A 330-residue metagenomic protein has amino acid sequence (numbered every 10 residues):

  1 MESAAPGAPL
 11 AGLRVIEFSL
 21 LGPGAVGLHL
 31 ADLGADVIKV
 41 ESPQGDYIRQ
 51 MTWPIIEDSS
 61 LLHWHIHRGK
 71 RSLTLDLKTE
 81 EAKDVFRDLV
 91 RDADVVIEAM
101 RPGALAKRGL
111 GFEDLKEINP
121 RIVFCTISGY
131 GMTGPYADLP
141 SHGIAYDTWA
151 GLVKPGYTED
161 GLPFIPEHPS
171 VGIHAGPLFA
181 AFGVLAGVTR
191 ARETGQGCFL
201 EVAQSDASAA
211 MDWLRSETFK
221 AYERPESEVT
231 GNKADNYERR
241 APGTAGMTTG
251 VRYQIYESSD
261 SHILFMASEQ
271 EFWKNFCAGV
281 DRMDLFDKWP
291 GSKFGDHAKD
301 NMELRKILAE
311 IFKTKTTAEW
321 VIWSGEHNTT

Functional and structural regions predicted by a protein language model:
M1-Q196: N-terminal helix-loop segment corresponding to the beta1-alpha1 unit of nucleotide/adenylate-binding folds
G24, S60, R87, L178 (+5 more regions): Electropositive phosphate-/nucleotide-binding environments in soluble metabolic enzymes
Q44, G129-G131, Q204-M211, D260-H262 (+1 more regions): Glycine-rich beta-alpha junction loops
P177-C198, L214-R224, C277-L285: Oxidoreductase and adenylate-handling cofactor-binding alpha/beta cores
G197-S205, W323: Beta-strand segments within the central parallel beta-sheet cores of soluble alpha/beta enzyme folds
Q204, S208-D235: Helical "substrate-binding/catalytic lid" subdomain of Rossmann-like NAD(P)-dependent dehydrogenases/reductases
P225-Y253: Active-site Gly/Thr loop motif
G246-M247, V251-T329: Aromatic-enriched alpha-helical interface/lid elements that frame and gate functional surfaces
